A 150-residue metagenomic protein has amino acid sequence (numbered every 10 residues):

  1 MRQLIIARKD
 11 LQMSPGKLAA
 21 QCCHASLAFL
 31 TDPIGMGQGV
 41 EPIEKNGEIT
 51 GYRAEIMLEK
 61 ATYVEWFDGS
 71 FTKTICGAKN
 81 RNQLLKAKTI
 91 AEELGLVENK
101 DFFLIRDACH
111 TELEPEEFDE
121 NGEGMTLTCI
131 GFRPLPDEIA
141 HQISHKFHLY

Functional and structural regions predicted by a protein language model:
M1-Y150: Positively charged, small/polar-rich N-terminal and surface patches that mediate targeting and assembly and bind
